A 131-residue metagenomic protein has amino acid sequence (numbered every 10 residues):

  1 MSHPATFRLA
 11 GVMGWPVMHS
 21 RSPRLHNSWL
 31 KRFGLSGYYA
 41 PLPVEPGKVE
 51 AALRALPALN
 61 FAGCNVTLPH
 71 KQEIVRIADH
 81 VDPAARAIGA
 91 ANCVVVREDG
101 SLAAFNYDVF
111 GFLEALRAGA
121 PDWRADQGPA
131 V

Functional and structural regions predicted by a protein language model:
S2-W123: Phosphate/diphosphate ligand-binding glycine-rich loop within oxidoreductases
Q127-V131: Glycine-rich phosphate/diphosphate-binding loop of Rossmann-like nucleotide-binding domains
